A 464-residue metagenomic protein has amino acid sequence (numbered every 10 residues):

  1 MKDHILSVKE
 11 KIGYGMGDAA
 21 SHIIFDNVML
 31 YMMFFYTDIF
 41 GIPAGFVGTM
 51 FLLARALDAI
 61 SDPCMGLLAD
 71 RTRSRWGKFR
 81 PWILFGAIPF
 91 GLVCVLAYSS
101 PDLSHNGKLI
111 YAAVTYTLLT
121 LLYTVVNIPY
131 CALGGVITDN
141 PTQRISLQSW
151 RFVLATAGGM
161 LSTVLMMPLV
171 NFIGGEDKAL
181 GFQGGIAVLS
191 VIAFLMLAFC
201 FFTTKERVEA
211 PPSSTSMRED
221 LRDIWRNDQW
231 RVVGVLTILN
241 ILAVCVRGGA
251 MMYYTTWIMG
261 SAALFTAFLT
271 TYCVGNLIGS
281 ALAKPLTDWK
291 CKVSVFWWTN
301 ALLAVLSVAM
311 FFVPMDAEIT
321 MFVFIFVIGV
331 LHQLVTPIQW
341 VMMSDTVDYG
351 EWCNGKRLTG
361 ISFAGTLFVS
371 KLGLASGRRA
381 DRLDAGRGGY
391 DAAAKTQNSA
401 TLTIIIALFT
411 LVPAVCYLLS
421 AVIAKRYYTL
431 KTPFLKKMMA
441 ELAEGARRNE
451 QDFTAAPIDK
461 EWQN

Functional and structural regions predicted by a protein language model:
K2-N464: Membrane-embedded alpha-helical bundles of multi-pass transporters/translocases, especially carrier/permease families
